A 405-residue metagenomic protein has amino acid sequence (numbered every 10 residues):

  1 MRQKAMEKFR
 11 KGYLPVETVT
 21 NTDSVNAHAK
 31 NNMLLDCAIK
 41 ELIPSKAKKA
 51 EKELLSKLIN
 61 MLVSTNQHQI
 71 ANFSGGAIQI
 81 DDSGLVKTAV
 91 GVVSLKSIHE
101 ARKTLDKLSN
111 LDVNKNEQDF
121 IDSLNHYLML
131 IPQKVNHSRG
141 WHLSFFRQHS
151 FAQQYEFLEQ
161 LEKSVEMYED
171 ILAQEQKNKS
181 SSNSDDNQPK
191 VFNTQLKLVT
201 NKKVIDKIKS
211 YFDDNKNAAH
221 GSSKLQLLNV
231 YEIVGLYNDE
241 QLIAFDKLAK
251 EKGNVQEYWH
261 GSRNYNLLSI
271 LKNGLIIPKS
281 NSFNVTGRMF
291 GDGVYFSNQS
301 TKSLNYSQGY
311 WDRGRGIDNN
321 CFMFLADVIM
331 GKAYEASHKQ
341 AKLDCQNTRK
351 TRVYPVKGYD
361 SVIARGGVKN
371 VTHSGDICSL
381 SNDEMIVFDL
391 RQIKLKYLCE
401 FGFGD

Functional and structural regions predicted by a protein language model:
Q3-L14, Q176, Q195-K197, I243-D405: Segments that shape or occlude catalytic/ligand-binding pockets
A5, L62, L108, L124 (+4 more regions): Alpha-helix boundary/capping residues
K8, K57, M61, Y211 (+1 more regions): Residues that form generic nucleotide/phosphate-binding pockets
Y13-N193: Eukaryotic extended interaction platforms
P44, S94, R147, N201-K202 (+4 more regions): Helix N-terminus capping/helix-initiation residues
I78-I80, V86, V93, L143 (+4 more regions): Hydrophobic transmembrane signal anchors and adjacent membrane-proximal interface regions, especially in viral
S150-F290: Internal glycine-rich, Lys/Arg-flanked active-site/core loops of soluble domains
